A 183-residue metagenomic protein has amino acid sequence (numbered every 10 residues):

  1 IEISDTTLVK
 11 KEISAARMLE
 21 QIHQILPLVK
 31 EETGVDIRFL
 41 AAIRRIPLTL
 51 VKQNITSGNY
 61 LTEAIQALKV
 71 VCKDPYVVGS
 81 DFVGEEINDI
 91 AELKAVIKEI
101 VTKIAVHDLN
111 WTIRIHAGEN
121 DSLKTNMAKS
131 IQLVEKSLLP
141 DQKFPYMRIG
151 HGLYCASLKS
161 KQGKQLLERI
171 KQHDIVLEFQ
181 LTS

Functional and structural regions predicted by a protein language model:
I1-K11, D36-A42, V78-D81: Divalent metal-dependent hydrolysis catalytic cores, especially in the metallo-beta-lactamase
I3, G84, L153: Residues that line or immediately flank small-molecule/substrate-binding pockets and catalytic motifs
V9, L48-L50, S122: Eukaryotic short linear interaction motifs
R17-F39, I55-D81, E86-M147, S157-I175: Histidine/acidic residue-rich metal-binding segments in metalloenzymes
A41-K52: Short, conserved secondary-structure transition motifs
V176, Q180-S183: C-terminal helical cap
